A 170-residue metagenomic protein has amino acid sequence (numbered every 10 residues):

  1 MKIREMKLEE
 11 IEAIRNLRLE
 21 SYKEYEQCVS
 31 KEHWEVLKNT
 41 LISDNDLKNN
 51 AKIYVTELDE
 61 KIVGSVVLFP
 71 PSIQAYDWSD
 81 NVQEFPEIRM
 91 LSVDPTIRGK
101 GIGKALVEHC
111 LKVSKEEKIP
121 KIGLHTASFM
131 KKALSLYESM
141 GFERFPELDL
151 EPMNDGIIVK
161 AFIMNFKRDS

Functional and structural regions predicted by a protein language model:
L8-T96, V107-H109, L150, N165-K167: Acetyl-CoA-dependent GNAT
E20, V82-F85, P120-G123, A127-M140 (+1 more regions): C-terminal "cap" of GNAT-fold acetyltransferases
E60, G64, G101-G103, G141: Conserved phosphate-binding and hydrolysis motifs of nucleotide-dependent enzymes
V93, G99-K112, E138-S139: Conserved acetyl-CoA-binding loop-helix of GNAT-fold acetyltransferases
K100, E117-P120: Short coil/turn segments at alpha/beta junctions that flank glycine-rich nucleotide-binding fingerprints
